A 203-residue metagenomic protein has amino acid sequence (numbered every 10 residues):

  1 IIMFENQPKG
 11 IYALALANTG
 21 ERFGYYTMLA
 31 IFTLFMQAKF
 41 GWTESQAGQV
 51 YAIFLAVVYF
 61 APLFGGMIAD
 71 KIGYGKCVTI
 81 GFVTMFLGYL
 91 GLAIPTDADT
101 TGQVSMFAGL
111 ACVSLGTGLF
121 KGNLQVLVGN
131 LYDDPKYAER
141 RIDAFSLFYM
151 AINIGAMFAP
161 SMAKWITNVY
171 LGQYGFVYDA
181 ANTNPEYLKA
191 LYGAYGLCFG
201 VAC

Functional and structural regions predicted by a protein language model:
I1-Y25: Cytosolic juxtamembrane N-terminal segment immediately preceding the first transmembrane helix of multi-pass
M28-Q46, N168: Short amphipathic helix-loop junctions that connect adjacent transmembrane helices in Major Facilitator Superfamily/SLC
Q49-D70, M157: Central cavity-lining transmembrane alpha-helices of secondary-active solute carriers, predominantly the Major
V58, I142-G172, C203: Glycine-rich segments within core transmembrane alpha-helices of 12-TM secondary carriers
D70-F82, E139: Cytoplasmic membrane-interface "Motif A"-like loop-to-helix N-cap segments of 12-TM Major Facilitator Superfamily
G81-M106: C-terminal ends and interior cores of transmembrane alpha-helices in multi-pass membrane transporters/permeases
F107, L191-C203: Symmetry-related core transmembrane helices of the 12-TM Major Facilitator Superfamily/SLC fold
